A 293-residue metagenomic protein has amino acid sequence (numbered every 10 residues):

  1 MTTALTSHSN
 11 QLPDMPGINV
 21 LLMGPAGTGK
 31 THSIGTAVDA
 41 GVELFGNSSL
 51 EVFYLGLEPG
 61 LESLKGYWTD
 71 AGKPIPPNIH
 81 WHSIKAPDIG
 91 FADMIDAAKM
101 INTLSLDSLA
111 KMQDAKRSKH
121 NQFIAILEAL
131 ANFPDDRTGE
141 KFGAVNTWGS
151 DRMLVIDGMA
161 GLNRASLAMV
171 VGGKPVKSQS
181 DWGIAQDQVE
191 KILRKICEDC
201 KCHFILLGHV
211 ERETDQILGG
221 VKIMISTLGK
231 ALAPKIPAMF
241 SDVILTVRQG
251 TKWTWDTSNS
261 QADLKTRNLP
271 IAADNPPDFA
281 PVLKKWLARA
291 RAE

Functional and structural regions predicted by a protein language model:
M1-S7, D14-I18, W253-E293: C-terminal regions of RecA-like/P-loop NTPase motor modules
L5-T6, K30, V189, G229: Amphipathic coiled-coil/heptad-repeat helices and related helical stalk/stem segments that mediate oligomerization
N10-T138, G143, T147-S150, G161: Conserved P-loop
M23-P25, Y54-E58, I156, L207-H209 (+1 more regions): Short His-Asn-centered micro-motif
A40, A129-F133, L162-A165, D199 (+2 more regions): Conserved, well-folded catalytic cores of nucleic-acid-processing and energy-transducing macromolecular machines
K65, S166-L167, G250: Hydrophobic alpha-helical membrane-insertion segments
G143-K235: P-loop NTPase motor core
D199-D278: Phosphate-binding/switch region of NTP-binding enzymes
